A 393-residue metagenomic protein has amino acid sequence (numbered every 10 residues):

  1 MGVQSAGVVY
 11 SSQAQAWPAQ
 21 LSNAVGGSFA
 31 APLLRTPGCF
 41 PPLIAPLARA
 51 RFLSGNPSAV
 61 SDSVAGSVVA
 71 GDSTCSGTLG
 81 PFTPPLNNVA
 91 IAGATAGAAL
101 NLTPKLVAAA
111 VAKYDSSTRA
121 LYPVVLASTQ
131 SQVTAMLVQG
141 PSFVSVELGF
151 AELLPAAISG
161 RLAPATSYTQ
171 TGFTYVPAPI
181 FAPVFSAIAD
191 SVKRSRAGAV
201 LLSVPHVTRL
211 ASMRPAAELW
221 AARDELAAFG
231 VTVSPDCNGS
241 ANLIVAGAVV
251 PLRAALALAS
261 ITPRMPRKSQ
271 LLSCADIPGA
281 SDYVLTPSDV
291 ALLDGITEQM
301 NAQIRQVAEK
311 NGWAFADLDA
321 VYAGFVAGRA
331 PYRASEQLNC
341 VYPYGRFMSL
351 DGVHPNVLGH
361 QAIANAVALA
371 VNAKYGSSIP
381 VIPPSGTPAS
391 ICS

Functional and structural regions predicted by a protein language model:
M1-S393: Conserved active-site regions of diverse hydrolases
